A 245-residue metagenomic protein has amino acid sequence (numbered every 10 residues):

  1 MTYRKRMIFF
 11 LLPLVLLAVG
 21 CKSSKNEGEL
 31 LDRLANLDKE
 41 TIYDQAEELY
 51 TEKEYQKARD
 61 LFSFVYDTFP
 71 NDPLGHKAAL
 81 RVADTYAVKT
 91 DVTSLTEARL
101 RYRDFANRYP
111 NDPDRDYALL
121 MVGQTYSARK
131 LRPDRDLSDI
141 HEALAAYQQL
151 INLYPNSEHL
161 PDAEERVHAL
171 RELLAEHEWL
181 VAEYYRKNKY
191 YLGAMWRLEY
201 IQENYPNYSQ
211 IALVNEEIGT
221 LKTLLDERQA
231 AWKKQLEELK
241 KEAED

Functional and structural regions predicted by a protein language model:
M1-S23: Sec-dependent bacterial lipoprotein signal peptides
V19-D38, E52: Bacterial Sec signal peptide processing site at the extreme N-terminus
D38-F64, T68, D84, V88-T93 (+2 more regions): Alpha-helical segment of the N-proximal tetratricopeptide repeat
T68-G75, V92, F105-Y117, P133-D134 (+3 more regions): Short solvent-exposed coil/turn linkers within tandem alpha-helical repeat scaffolds
Y86-S94, Q124-R135, A169-Y184, T220-D245: Alpha-helical linker/edge segments of TPR/alpha-solenoid repeat scaffolds and analogous pre-/post-domain helices
